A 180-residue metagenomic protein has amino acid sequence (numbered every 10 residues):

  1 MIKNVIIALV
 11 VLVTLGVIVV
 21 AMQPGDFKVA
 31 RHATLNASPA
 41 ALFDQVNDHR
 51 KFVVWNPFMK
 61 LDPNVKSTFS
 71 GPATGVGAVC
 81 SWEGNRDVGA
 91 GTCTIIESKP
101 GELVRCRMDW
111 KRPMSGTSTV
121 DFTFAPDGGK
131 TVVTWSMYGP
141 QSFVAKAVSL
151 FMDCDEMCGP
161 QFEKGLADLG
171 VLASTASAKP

Functional and structural regions predicted by a protein language model:
N4-F69: Hydrophobic ligand-binding cavity/cleft-lining segments
K28-A30, V88-C93, S115-D121: Short, surface-exposed coil-to-beta transition loops
H32-N36, S81-E83, T94, R105-R107 (+1 more regions): Generic structural detector for well-ordered beta-strands
S38, S98-G101: Residue-level recognition of beta-strand microenvironments
A41-F52, C80, I95, V104-C106 (+2 more regions): Hydrophobic pocket/interface hotspot
V46-N56, G84, L166, G170-S177: Sec/Tat-exported extracytoplasmic proteins
R50-T92, G101: Short beta-edge strand/loop motif at the mouth of beta-sheet-based domains
I96, R107-E163, L169-V171, P180: Beta-strand/loop substructures that line and gate deep hydrophobic ligand-binding cavities in soluble
